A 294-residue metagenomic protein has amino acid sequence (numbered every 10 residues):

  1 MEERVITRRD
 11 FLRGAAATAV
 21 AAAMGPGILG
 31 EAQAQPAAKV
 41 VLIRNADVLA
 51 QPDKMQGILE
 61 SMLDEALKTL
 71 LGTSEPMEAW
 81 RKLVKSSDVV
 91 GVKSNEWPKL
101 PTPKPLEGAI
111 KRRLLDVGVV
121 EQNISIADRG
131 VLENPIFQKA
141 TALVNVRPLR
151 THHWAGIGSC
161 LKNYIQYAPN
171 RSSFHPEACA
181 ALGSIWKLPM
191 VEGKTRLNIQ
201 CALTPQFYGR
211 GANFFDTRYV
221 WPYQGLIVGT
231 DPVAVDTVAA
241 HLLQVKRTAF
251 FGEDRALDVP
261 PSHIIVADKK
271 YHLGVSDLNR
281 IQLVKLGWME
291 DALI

Functional and structural regions predicted by a protein language model:
M1-I294: N-terminal and secondary-structure boundary signal
